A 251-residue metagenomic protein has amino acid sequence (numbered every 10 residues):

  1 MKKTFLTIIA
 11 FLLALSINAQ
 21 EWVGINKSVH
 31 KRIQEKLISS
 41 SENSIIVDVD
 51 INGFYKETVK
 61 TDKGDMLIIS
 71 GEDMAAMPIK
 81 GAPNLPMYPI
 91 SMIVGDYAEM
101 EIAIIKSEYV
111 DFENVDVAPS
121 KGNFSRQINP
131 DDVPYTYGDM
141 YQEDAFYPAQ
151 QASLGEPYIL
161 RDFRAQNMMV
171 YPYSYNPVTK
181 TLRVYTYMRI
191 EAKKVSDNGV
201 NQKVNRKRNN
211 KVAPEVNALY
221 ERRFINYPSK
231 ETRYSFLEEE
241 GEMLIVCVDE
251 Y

Functional and structural regions predicted by a protein language model:
M1-E21: Bacterial Sec-dependent N-terminal signal peptides
A19-Y251: Extracellular pro-sequences of secreted precursors
